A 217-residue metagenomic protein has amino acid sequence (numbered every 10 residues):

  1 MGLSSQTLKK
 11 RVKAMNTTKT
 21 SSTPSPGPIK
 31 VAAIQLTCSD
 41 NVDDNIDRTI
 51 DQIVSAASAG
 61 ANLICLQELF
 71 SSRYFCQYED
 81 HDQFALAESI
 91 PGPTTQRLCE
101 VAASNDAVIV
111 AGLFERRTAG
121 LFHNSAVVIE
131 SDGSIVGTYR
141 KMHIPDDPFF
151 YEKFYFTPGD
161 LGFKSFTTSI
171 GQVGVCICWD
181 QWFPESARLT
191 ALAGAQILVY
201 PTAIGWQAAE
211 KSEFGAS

Functional and structural regions predicted by a protein language model:
S4-A14: Short, Lys/Arg-enriched N-terminal segments with co-localized hydrophobic residues within the first ~10-30 amino acids
T18-S21, D47-I64, E185-L192: Short amphipathic alpha-helices and their capping/turn segments at secondary-structure boundaries
P24-T37: Short beta-strand segments enriched in small/hydrophobic residues
A33, C65, V110, V175 (+1 more regions): Structural motif
V42, D51-S131, T138, I204-S217: Cys-nucleophile CN-hydrolase/nitrilase-fold catalytic domain and related Cys-dependent amidase chemistry that acts on
E88-I90, E100, R117-S217: Active-site catalytic loop in hydrolytic enzyme cores
